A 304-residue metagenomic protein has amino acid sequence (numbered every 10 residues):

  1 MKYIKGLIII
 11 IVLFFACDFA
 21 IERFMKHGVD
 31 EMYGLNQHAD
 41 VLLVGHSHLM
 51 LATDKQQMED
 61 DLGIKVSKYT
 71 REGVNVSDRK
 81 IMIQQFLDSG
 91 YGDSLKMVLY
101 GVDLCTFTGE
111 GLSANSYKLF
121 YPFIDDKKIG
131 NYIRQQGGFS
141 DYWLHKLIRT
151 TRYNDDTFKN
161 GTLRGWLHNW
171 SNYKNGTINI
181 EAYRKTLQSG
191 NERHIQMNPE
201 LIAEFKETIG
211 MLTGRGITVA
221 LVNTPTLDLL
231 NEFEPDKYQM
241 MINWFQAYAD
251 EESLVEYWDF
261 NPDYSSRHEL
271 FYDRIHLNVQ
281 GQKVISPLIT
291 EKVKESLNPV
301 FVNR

Functional and structural regions predicted by a protein language model:
K2-E22: Hydrophobic membrane-insertion alpha-helices, especially the h-region of bacterial N-terminal signal peptides
R23-V41: Alpha-helical transmembrane signal-anchor/signal-peptide segments
A39-T53: Catalytic nucleophile-elbow at a beta strand-turn-alpha helix junction centered on a G-D-S/GDSL motif, marking
M50-R134: Membrane-embedded segments
N115-R215: Secreted/periplasmic serine-hydrolase-like ester/acetyl group-modifying domain
N172, I209-E234: Active-site segments of SGNH/GDSL-like serine hydrolases that catalyze O-acetyl group transfer/hydrolysis on lipids
T226-D259: Substrate-gating cap/lid alpha-helix
D273-R304: Histidine-centered active-site loop/cap adjacent to the catalytic His in serine esterases/O-acetyl transfer systems
